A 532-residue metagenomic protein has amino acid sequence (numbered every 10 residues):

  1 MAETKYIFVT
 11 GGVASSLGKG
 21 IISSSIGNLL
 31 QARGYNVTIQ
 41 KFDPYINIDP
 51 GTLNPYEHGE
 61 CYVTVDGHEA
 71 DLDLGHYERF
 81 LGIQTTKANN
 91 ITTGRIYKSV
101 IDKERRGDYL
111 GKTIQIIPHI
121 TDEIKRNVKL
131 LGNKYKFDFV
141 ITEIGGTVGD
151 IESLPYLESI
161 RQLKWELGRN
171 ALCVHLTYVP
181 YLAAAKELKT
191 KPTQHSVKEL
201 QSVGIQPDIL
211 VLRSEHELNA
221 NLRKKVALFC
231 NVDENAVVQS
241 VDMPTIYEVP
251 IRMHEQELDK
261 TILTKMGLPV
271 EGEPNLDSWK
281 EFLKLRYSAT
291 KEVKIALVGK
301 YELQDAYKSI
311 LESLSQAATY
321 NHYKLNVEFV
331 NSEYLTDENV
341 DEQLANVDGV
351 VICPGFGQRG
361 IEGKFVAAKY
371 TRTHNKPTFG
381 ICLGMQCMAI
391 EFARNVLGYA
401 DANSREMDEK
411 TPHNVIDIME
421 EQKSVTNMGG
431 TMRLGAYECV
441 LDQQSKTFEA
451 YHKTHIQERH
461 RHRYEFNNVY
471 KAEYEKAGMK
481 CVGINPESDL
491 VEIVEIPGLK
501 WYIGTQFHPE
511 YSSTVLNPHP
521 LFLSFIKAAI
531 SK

Functional and structural regions predicted by a protein language model:
M1-L325, E333-G349, F356-G357, G363-Y370 (+2 more regions): Flexible phosphate-sensing "switch/lid" loops adjacent to ATP/NTP-binding sites across phosphate-transfer
E3, Q206, D233, K291 (+6 more regions): A generic structural signal for well-ordered coil/turn residues at beta-strand boundaries that shape enzyme active-site
G11, K41, S214, V241 (+12 more regions): Active-site proximal loops enriched in glycine and acidic residues that flank catalytic Cys/His/Asp and coordinate
L17-G20, S24-N28, A32, Q343-E438 (+2 more regions): Cysteine-nucleophile active-site neighborhood
E57-V65, M243-Y247, I352, T373-F379 (+3 more regions): Short beta-alpha connecting loops at secondary-structure transitions that line or flank enzyme active sites
L182-K189, Q386-N395, I496: Glycine-rich, charge-decorated loop segments at or immediately adjacent to ligand/cofactor-binding or catalytic sites
L285-A289, V340-E342, R359, M407 (+3 more regions): Replace "in large, NTP-powered and nucleic-acid-processing enzymes" with "in large, NTP-powered factors and other
L434, E438, D442-K532: C-terminal and late-domain segments of enzyme folds
